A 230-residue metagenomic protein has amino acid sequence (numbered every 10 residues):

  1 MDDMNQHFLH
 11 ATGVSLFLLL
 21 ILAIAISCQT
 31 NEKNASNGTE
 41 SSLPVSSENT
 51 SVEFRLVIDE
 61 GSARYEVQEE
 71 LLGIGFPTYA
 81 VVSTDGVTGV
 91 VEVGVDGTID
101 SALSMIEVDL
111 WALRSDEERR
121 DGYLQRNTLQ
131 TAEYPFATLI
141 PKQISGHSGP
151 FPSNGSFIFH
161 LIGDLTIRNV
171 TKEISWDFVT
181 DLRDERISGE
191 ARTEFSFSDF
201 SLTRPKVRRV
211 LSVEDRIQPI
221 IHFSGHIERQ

Functional and structural regions predicted by a protein language model:
M1-M4, T30: Intrinsic-disorder/low-complexity regions
D3-L16: Bacterial N-terminal signal peptides that target proteins for export
S15-A25: Bacterial N-terminal signal peptides
C28-Q230: Low-complexity, acidic/polar, glycine-enriched regions of mature
